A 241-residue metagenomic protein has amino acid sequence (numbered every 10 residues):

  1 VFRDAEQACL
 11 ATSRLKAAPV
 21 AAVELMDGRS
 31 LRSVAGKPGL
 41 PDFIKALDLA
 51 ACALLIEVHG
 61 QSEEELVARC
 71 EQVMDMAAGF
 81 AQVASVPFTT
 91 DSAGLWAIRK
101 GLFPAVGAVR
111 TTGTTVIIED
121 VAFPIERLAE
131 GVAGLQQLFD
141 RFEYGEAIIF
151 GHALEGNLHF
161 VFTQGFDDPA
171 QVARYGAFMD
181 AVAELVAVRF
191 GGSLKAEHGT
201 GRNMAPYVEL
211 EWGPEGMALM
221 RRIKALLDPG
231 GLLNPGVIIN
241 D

Functional and structural regions predicted by a protein language model:
V1-A196, T200-D241: Noncatalytic alpha-helical scaffold of FAD-dependent oxidoreductases
